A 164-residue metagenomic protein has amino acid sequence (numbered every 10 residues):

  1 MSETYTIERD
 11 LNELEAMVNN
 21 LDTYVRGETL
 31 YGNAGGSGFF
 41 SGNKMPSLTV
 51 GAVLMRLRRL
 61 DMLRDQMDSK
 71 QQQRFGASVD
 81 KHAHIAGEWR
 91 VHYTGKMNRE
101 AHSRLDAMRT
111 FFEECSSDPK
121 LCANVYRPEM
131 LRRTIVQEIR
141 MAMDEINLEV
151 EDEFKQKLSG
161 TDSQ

Functional and structural regions predicted by a protein language model:
M1-G38, L105-S116: Short terminal alpha-helical segments
M1-Y5, F39, G87-T94, Q137-E145: Charged, low-complexity surface segments at secondary-structure and domain boundaries
E3-R9, E13, S41-M45, M67 (+4 more regions): Non-transmembrane, amphipathic alpha-helical segments
N12-E15, N19, G51-L54, R58 (+4 more regions): Generic structural signal for well-ordered, non-transmembrane alpha-helical segments in soluble/cytosolic regions
D22-V25, T29, D61, A83 (+5 more regions): Generic secondary-structure transition motif, activating predominantly at the C-termini of alpha-helices
G32-S78, L121-E153: Amphipathic, non-membrane alpha-helical rod segments
L63-A101, F154-D162: Repeat-associated, polar segments at repeat-unit boundaries in modular proteins
H84-Y126: Long, mid-chain structured domain cores
